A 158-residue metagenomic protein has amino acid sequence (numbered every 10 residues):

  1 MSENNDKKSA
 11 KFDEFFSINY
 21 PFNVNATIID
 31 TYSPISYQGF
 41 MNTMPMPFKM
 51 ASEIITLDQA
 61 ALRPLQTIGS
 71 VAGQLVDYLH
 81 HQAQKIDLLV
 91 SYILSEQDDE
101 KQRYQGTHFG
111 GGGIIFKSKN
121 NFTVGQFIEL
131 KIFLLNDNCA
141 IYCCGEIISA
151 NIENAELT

Functional and structural regions predicted by a protein language model:
M1-F109, I114-T158: Structured alpha-helical
